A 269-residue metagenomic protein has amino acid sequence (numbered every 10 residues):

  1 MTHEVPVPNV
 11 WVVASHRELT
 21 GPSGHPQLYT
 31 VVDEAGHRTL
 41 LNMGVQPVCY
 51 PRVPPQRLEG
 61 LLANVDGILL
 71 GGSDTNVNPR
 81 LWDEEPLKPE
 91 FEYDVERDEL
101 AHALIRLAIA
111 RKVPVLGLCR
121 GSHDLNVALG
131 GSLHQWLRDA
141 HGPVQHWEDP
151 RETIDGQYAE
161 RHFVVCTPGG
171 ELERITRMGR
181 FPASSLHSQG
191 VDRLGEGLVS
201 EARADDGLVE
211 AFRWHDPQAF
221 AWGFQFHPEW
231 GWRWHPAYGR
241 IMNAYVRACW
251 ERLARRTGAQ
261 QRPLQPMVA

Functional and structural regions predicted by a protein language model:
M1-L116, V127-H134, R138-I175, S188 (+4 more regions): N-terminal beta1-alpha1 cap of cysteine-dependent amidohydrolase-like domains
G117, S122: Glycine-rich beta-to-alpha active-site loop
S185: Short, basic/aromatic recognition patches
A219: Conserved catalytic motifs of the protein kinase core domain
W222-F226: Active-site-proximal beta-strand elements of phosphoester/diester hydrolases
